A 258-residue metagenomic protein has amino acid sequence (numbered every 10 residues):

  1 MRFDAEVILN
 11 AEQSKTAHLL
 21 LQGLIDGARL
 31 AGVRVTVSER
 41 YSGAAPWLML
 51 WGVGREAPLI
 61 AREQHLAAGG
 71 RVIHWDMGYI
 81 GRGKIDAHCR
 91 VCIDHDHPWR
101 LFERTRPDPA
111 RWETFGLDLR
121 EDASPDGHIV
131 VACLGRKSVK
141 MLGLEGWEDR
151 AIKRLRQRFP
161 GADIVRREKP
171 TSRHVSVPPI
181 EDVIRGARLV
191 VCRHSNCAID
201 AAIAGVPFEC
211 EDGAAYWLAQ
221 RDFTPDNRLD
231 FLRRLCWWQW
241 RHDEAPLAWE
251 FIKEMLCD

Functional and structural regions predicted by a protein language model:
M1-W47: N-terminal pre-catalytic "stem/leader" segment of glycosyltransferase-like enzymes
D4-N10, W75-Y79, D126-S138, R167-K169 (+1 more regions): Short loop/turn segments at strand-loop or loop-helix junctions that form parts of catalytic or ligand-binding pockets
V37-R40, R156, P160-E209, G213-A214: Donor nucleotide-activated moiety binding/catalytic core segment of transferases that use nucleotide-activated donors
S38-L66, A187-R193: Short, well-ordered secondary-structure micro-motifs within conserved domains or adaptor modules
R62, D76, R82-R90: Phosphate/adenylate-binding glycine loop and adjacent helical scaffold
A67-R71, G205-V206: A short helix->loop->beta-strand "cap" motif at the edges of active sites that frequently abuts
K84-G127, W217-D258: Leloir-type glycosyltransferase catalytic cores
D122-R173: Conserved catalytic-core segment of nucleotide-activated headgroup transferases in glycan assembly
